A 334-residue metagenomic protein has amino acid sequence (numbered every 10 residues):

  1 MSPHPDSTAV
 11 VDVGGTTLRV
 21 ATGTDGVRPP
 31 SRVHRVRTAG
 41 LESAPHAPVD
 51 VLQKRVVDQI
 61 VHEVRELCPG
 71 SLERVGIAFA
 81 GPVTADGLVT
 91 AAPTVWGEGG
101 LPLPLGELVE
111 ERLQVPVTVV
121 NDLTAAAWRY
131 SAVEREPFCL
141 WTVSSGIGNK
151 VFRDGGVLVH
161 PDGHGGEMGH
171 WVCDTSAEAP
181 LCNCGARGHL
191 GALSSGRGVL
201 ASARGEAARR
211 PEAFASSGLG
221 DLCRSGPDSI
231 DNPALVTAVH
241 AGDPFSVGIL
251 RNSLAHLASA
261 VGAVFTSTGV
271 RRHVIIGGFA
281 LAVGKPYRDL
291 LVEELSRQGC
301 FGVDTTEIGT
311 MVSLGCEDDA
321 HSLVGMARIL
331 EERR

Functional and structural regions predicted by a protein language model:
S2-R55, G70, L88-A91: Short glycine-rich, Thr/Ser-proximal phosphate-binding strand/loop in the N-terminal lobe of ATP-dependent enzymes
V11-T17, T142-G146, H164, G278: A short acidic Gly-Thr/Ser loop motif
T17, V264, V270-Q298: Glycine-rich phosphate-binding loops at beta-strand->alpha-helix junctions
L18-T22, W128, I147-F152: Short beta-strand scaffold segments in enzyme catalytic cores
R32-S43, L190-G262, R271-H273, G309-T310: A mobile "lid/hinge" subdomain adjacent to the ATP/sugar-phosphate binding pocket shared across diverse ATP-dependent
L41-Q53, E73-V75, G81-C139, K285-F301: Glycine-rich phosphate-binding loop and adjoining helix at the ATP-binding site of ATP-dependent phosphoryl-transfer
V56-V75, P82, V117, V261-H273: Phosphate/pyrophosphate-binding loops at sites that engage ATP/ADP/AMP, CoA/4′-phosphopantetheine, polyphosphate
P137-S194: Glycine-rich phosphate-binding loop of actin/hexokinase-like ATP-binding domains
